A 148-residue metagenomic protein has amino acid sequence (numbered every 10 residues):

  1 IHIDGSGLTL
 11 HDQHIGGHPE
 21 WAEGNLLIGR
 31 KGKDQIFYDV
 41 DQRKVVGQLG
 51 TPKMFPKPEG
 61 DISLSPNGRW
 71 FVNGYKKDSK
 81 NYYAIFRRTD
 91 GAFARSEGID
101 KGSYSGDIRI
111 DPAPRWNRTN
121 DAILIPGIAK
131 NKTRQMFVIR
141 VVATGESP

Functional and structural regions predicted by a protein language model:
I1, L8, K33-Y38, N81-I85 (+1 more regions): Hydrophobic beta-strand positions in blades of beta-propellers and related beta-sheet-rich domains
H2, H18-G29, D61-W70, A113-A122: Blade-terminus and WD-like Trp-Asp/Gly-His loop motifs, strongest in beta-propeller folds
H2-S6, V40-R43, R88-G91, V142-T144: Short loop/turn segments that connect beta-strands within beta-propeller blades
H11, F71-V72, L124-P126: Hydrophobic core segments of beta-strands in well-ordered, beta-rich domains
H14-G17, L49-S63, G91-W116: Conserved blade-ending motifs and adjacent loop-strand segments that build the rim/top face of beta-propeller domains
A22-G24, G32-I36, L49-F93: Loop/turn-rich, solvent-exposed surfaces of beta-rich toroidal or solenoidal domains
I108-P148: Blade-level signature of beta-propeller repeat domains, shared across WD40, Kelch, NHL, RCC1 and BNR/Asp-box propellers
